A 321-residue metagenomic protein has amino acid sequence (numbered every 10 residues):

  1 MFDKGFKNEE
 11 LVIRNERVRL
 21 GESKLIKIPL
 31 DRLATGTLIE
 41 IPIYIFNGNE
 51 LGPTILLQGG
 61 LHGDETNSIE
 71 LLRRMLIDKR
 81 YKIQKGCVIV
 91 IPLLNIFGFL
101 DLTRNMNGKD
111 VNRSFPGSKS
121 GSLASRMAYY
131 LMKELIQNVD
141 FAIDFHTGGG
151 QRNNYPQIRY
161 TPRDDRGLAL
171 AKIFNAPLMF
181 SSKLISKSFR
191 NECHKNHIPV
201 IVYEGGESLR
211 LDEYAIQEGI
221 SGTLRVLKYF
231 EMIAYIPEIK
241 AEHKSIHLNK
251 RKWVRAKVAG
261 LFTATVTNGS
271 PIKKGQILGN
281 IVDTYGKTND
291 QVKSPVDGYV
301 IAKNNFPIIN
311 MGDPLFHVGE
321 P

Functional and structural regions predicted by a protein language model:
M1-P321: Structured catalytic-domain cores with a bias toward divalent-metal coordination
